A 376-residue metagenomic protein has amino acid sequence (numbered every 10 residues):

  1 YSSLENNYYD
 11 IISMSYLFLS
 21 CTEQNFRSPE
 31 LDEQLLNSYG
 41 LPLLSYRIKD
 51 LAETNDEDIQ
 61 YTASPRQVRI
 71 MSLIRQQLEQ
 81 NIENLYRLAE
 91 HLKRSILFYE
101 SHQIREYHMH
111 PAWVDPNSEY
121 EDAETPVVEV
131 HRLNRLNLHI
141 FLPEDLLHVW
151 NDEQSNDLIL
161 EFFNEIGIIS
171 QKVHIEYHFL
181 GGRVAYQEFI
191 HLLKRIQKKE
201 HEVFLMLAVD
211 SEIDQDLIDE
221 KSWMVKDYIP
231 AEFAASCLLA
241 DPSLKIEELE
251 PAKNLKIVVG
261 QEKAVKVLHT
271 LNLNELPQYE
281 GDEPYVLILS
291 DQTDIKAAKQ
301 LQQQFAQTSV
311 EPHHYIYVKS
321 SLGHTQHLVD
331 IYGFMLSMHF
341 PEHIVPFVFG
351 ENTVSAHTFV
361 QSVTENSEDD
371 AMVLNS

Functional and structural regions predicted by a protein language model:
Y1-V203, D210, D219-S376: Conserved "HGTGT" condensation-loop signature of ketosynthase/thiolase-family condensing enzymes that catalyze
D214-D216: Extracytoplasmic/secreted cell-surface and envelope-processing proteins
